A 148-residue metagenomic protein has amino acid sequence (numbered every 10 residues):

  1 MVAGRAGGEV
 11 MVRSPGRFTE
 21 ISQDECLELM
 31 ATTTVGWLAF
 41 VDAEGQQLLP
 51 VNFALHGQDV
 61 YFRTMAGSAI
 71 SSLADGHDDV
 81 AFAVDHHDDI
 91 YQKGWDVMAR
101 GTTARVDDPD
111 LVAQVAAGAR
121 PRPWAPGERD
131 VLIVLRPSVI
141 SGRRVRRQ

Functional and structural regions predicted by a protein language model:
V2-F18, D85-Q148: Charged, gly/pro-rich active-site loop segments
R13-W37: Short, basic/aromatic recognition patches
L27-M30, A74, V115-A119: A generic alpha-helix structural signal
A31-T33, Q46-L48, L55-G57, D75-D79 (+2 more regions): Short connector loops at helix/strand junctions that flank enzyme active sites, especially segments positioning acidic
T33-A66, F82: Short beta-strand segments
V35-G36, V80, P121, S141: A general structural signal for well-ordered secondary-structure junctions
L48-P50, S72, R144-V145: Short glycine-/acidic-enriched loop or helix-start segments at secondary-structure transitions that form or flank
G67-S71: Histidine-centered metal-chelating micro-motifs
